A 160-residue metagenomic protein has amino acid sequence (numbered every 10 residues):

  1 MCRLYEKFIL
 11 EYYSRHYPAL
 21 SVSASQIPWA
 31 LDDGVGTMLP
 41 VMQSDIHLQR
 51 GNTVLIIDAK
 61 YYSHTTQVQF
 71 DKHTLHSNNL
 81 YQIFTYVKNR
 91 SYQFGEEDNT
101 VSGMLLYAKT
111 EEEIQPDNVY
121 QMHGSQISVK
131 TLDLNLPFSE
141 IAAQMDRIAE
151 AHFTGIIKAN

Functional and structural regions predicted by a protein language model:
C2-N160: Catalytic core segments in nucleotide and nucleic-acid processing enzymes
